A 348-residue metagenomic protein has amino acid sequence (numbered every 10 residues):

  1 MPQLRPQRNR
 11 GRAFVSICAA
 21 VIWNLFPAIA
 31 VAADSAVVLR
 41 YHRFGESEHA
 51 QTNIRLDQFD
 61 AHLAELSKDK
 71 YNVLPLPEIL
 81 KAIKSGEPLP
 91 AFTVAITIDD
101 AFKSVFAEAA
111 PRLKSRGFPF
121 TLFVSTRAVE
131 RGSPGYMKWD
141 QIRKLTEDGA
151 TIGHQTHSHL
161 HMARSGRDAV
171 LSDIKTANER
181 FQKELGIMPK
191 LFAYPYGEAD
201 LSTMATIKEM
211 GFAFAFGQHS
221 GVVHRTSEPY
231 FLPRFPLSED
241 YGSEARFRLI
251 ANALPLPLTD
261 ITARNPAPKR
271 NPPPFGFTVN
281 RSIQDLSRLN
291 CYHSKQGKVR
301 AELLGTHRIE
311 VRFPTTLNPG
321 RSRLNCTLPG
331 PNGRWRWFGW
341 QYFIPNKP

Functional and structural regions predicted by a protein language model:
M1-F92, S104-A107, P111-F120, T126-M137 (+1 more regions): Terminal accessory/targeting
D34-N53, D69-N72, A82-V94, F102-A205 (+2 more regions): Metal-dependent polysaccharide deacetylase catalytic core of the NodB/CE4 family, i.e., the active-site-bearing domain
I98, F212-G221: Acidic, His- and aromatic-enriched active-site or binding-groove loops in soluble protein domains that engage sugars
Y196, H219, N346-K347: Active-site proximal loops enriched in glycine and acidic residues that flank catalytic Cys/His/Asp and coordinate
G221-F231, S238-A245: Short histidine
